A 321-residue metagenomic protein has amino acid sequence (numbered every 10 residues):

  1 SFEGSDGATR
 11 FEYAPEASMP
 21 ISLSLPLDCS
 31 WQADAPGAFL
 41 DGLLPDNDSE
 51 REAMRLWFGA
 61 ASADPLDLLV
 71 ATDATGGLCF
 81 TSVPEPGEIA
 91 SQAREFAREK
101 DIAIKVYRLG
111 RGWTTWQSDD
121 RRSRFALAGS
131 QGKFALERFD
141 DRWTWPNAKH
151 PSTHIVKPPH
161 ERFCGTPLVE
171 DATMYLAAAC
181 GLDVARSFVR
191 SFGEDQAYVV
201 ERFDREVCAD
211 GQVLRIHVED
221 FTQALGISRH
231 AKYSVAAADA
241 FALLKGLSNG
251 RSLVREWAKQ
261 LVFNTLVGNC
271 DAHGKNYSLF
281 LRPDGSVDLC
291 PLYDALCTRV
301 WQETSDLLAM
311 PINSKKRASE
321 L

Functional and structural regions predicted by a protein language model:
S1-L321: Phosphate/dinucleotide-binding and metal-coordinating scaffold of catalytic cores in nucleotide-dependent enzymes
